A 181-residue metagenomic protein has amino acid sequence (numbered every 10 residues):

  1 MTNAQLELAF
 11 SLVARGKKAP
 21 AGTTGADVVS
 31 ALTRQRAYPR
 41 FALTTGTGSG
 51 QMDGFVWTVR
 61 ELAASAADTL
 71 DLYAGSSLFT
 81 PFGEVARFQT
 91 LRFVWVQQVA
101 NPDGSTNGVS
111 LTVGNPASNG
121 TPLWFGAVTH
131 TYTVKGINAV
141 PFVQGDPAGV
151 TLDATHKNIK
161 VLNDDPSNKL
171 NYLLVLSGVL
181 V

Functional and structural regions predicted by a protein language model:
M1-V181: Surface-exposed, low-hydrophobicity beta-strand/loop segments enriched in small/polar/acidic residues
